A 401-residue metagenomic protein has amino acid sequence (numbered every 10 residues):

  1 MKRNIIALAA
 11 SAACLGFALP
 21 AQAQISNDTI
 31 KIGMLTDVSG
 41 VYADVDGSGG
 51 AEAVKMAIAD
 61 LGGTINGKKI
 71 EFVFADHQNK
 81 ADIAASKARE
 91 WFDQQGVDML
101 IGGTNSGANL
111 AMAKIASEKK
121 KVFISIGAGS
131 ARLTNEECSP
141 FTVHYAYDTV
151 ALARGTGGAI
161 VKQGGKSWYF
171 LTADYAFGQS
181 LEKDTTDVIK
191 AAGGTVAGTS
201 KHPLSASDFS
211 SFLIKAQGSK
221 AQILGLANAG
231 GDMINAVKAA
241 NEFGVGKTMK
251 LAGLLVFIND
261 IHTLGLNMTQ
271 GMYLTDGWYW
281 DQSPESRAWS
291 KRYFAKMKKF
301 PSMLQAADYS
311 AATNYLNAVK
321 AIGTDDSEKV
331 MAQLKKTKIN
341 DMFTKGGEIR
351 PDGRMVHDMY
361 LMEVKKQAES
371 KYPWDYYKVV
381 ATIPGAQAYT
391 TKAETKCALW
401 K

Functional and structural regions predicted by a protein language model:
M1-K31, C397-K401: Short, low-complexity disordered leader/linker segments with a strong preference for bacterial N-terminal type II
A21-M34, G63-E71, V161-K166: Immediate post-signal peptide segment of exported/extracytoplasmic ligand-binding proteins
N27-K55, A75-D82, T104-N105, L171-Q179 (+1 more regions): Extracytoplasmic "Venus flytrap"
T29, D44-G50, D60, T64-E136 (+3 more regions): Beta-alpha junction/loop-to-helix N-cap segments that form part of ligand/metal-binding clefts
I30, K338, M342-K401: Solvent-exposed, acidic/polar segments of extracytosolic/periplasmic ligand-binding ectodomains
S86, A131-R132, S139-F243, W278-A288 (+1 more regions): Extracellular/periplasmic Venus flytrap/periplasmic-binding protein
W91, Q95-T104, I124-I126, Y169-T172 (+4 more regions): Periplasmic-binding protein-like
V237-A311, K320-D325, D375-W400: Extracellular/periplasmic periplasmic-binding protein-like sensory domains
